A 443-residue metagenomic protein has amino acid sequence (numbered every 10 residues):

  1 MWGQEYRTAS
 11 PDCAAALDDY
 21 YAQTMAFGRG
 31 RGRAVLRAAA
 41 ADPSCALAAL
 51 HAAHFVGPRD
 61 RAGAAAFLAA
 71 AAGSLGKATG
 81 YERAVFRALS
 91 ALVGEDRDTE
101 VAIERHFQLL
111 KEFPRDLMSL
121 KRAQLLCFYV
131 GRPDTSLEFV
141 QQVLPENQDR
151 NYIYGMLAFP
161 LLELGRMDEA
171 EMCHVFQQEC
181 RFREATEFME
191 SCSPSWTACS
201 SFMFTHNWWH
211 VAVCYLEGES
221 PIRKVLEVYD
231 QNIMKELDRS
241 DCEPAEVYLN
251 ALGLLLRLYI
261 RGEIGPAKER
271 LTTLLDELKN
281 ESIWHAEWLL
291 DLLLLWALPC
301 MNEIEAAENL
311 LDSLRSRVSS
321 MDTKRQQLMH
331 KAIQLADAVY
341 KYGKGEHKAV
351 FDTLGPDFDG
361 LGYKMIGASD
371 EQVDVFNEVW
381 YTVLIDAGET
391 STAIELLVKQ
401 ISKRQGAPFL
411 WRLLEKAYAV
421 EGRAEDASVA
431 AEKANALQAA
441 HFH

Functional and structural regions predicted by a protein language model:
A9-R37, A41, F86-R105, R122 (+3 more regions): Alpha-helical segment of the N-proximal tetratricopeptide repeat
D12, D19, A52, R87-L92 (+10 more regions): Structural register within alpha-helical repeat arrays
D12, D42-A48, G80, F113-S119 (+8 more regions): Residue-level recognition of tetratricopeptide repeat
Q23, A49, V56, A91-L92 (+10 more regions): Residue at a conserved register position within TPR or TPR-like alpha-solenoid repeats
A26, A52, R59, G94-D96 (+11 more regions): Structural motif corresponding to the intra-repeat A-B loop/turn of tetratricopeptide repeats
G30-A65, L110-V130, D359-S369: Short, charge-rich amphipathic alpha-helical segments embedded in non-transmembrane helical bundles/solenoids
L47, F67-V175: Internal alpha-solenoid helical repeat scaffolds
L216-L437: Helix-coil-helix junctions within alpha-helical repeat/solenoid scaffolds
